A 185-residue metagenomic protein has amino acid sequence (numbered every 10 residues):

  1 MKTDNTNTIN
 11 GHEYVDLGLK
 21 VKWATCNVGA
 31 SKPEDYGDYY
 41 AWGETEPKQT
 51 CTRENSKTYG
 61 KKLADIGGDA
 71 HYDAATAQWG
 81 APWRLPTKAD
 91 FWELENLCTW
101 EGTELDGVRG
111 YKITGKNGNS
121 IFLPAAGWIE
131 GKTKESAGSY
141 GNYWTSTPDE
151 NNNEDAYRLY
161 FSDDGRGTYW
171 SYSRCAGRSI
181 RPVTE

Functional and structural regions predicted by a protein language model:
M1-E185: Conserved positions within compact, well-structured domain cores
